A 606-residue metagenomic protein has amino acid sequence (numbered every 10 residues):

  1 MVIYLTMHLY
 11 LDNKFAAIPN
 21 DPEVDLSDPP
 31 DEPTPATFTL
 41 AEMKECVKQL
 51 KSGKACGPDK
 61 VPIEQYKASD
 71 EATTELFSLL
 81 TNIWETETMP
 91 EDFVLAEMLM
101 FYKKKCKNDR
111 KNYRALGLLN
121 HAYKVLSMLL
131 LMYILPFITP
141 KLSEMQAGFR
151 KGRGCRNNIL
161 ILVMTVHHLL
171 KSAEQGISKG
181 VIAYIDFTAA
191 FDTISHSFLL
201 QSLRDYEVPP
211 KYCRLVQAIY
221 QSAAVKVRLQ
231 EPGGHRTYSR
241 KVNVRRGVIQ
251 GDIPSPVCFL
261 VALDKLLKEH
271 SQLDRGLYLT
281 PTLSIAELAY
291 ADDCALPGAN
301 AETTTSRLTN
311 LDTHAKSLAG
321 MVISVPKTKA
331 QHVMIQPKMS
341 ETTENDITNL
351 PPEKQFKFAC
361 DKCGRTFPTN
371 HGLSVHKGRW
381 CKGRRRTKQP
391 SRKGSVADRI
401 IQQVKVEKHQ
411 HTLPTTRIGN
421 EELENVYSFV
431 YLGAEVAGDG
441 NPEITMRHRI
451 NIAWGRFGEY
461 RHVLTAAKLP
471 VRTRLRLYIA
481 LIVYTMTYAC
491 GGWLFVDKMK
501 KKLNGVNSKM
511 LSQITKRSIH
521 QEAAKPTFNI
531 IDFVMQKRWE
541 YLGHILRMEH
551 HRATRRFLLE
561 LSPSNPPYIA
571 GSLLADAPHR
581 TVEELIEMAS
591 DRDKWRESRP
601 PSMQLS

Functional and structural regions predicted by a protein language model:
M1, N20, P29, V227-Y238 (+6 more regions): Short linear motifs embedded in intrinsically disordered, charge-biased segments
M1-D109, V125, A299, V430 (+4 more regions): Surface-exposed loop/turn segments and immediately adjacent short secondary-structure elements within folded domains
N20, D31-K48, T86-K111, V125-F137 (+4 more regions): Reverse-transcriptase-like RNA-dependent polymerase core
K44-C46, K105-D109, L160-V181, Y278-T282 (+2 more regions): A short acidic-Thr-Gly-centered motif at the start of a beta-strand
G53-V61, D109-L118, N157-R204: Conserved catalytic palm subdomain of right-hand nucleotidyl-transferase polymerases, strongest for RNA-directed enzymes
K111-L142, R156, L160-V166, T188-F191 (+3 more regions): Conserved pre-motif C helix in the palm subdomain of viral-like polymerases
P368-W380: C2H2-type zinc-finger recognition helix
